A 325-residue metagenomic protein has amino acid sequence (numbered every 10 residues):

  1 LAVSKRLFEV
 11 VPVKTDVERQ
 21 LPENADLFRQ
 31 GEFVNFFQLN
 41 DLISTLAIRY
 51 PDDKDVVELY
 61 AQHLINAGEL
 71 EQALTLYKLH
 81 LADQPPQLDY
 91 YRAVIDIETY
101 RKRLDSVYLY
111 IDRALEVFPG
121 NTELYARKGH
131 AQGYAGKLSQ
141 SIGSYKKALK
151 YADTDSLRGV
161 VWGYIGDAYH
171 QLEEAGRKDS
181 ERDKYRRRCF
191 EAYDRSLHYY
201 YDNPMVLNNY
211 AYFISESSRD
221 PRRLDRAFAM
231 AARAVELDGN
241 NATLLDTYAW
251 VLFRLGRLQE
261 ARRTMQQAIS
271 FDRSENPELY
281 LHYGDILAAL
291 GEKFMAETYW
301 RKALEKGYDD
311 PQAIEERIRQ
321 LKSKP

Functional and structural regions predicted by a protein language model:
P12, R29-F33, K102, S156 (+5 more regions): Short coil/turn linking the two alpha-helices of tandem helical-hairpin repeats
P12-T15, P51, P85, P119 (+5 more regions): Short coil turns that delineate tetratricopeptide repeat
V17, V56, Y90, L124 (+5 more regions): TPR alpha-solenoid repeat register
L59, A93, R127, Y164 (+4 more regions): Canonical tetratricopeptide repeat
N66, Y100, Y134, Y164 (+5 more regions): Register position in tetratricopeptide repeats
